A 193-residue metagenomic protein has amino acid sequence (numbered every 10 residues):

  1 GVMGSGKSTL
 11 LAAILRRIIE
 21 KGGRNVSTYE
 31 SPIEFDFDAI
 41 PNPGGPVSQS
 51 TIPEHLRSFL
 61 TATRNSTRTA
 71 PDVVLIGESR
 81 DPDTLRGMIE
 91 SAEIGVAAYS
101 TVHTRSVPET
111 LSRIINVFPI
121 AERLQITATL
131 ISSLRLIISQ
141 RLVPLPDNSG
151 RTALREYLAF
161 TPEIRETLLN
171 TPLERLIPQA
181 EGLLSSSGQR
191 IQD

Functional and structural regions predicted by a protein language model:
G1-D193: Short, flexible helix-loop junctions that flank or precede catalytic/ligand sites
